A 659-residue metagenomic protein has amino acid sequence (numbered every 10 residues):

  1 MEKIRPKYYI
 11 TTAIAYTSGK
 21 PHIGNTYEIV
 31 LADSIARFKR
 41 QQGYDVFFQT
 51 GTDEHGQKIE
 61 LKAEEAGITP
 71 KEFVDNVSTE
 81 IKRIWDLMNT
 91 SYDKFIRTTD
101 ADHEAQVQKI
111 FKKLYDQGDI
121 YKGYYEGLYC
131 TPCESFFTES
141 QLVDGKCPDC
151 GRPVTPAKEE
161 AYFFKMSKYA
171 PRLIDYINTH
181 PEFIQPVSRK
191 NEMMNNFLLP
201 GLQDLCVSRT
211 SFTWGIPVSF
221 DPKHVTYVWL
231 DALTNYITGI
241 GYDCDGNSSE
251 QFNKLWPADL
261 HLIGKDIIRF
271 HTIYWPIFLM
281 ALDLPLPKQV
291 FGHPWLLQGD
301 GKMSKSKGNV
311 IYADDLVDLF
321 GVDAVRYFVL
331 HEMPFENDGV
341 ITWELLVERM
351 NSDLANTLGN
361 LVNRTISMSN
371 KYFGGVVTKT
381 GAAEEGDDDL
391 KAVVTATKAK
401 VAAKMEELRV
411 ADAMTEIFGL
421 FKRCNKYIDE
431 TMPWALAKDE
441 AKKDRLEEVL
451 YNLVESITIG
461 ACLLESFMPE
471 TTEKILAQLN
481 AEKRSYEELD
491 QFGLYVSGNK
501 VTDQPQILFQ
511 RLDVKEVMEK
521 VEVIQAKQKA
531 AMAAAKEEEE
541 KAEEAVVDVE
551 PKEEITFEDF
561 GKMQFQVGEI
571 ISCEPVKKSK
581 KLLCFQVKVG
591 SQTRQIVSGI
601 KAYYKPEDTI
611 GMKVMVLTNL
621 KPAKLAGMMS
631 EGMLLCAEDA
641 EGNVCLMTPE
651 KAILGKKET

Functional and structural regions predicted by a protein language model:
E2-T50, D102-Q106, C150, P156-K371 (+1 more regions): Structured secondary-structure scaffolds
E2-V77, I96-K112, D116, C133 (+5 more regions): N-terminal catalytic cores of NTP/NDP-binding nucleotidyl/phosphoryl-transfer enzymes
S78-D93: A glycine-rich helix N-cap at a beta->alpha junction
Q117-A170, I174: Cys/His-rich short segments
K122, L345-A383, V393-V501, L617: Helix-rich, typically C-terminal accessory recognition domains appended to large enzymatic cores
Q289-G292, L476-Q478, C584: Beta-strand segments within the central parallel beta-sheet cores of soluble alpha/beta enzyme folds
T472-D559: Intrinsic disorder at enzyme termini
E540-T659: Phosphate-backbone binding interfaces of nucleic-acid-interacting proteins
